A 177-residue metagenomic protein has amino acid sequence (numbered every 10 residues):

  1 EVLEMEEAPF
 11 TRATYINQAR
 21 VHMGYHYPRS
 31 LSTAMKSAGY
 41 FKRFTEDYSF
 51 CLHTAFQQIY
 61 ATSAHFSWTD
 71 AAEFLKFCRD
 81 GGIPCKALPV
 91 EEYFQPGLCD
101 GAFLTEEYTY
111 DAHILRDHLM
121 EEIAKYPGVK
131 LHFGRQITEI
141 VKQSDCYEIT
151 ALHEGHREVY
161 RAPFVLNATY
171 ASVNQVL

Functional and structural regions predicted by a protein language model:
E1-T14: Glycine-rich FAD pyrophosphate-binding loop
V2-E4, I59-T62, V165-N167: Extended hydrophobic secondary-structure segments that form protein cores and membrane-embedded regions
M5, L88-V90, G134: Conserved beta-strand termini and adjacent loop/short-helix elements that scaffold enzyme active sites in alpha/beta
E7-A8, R20-H22, H26-L31, K42-T45 (+1 more regions): Rossmann-like dinucleotide-binding core of oxidoreductases
Y15, T33, Y40-F44, L115 (+2 more regions): Alpha-helical packing segments of well-folded alpha/beta enzyme cores
Q18-Y93, L98-G101: Dinucleotide-binding Rossmann-like beta1-alpha1 core, especially the glycine-rich loop that anchors the ADP
F103-F164, A168-Q175: Helical element adjacent to the flavin cofactor pocket in flavoenzyme catalytic cores
